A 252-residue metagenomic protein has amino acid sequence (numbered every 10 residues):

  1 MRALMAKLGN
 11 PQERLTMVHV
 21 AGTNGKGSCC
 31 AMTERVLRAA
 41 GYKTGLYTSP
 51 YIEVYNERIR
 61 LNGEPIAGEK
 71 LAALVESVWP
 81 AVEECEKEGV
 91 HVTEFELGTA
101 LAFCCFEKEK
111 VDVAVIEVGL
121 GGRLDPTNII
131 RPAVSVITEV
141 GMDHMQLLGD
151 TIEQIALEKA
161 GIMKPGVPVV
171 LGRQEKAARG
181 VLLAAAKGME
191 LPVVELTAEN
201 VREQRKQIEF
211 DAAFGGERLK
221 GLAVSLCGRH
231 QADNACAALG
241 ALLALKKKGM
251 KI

Functional and structural regions predicted by a protein language model:
M1-G9: Pre-Walker A adenine-sensing motif
L8-E13, A39-I130, Q146-L148, Q154 (+1 more regions): ATP-dependent carboxylate-amine ligase catalytic core
V20, S28-G45: A conserved segment at the C-terminal end of the G1
T33, A102, G180-L182: Aromatic/hydrophobic pocket-lining residues that form π-stacking "cages" and hydrophobic walls in ligand
T44, L226-A238: Short glycine/threonine-rich catalytic loop with a Thr-x-Gly-x-Asp
C85-E86, E109-E117, P132-G221, A235 (+1 more regions): Acidic, Mg2+-coordinating active-site environments of NTP-dependent enzymes
E86-H91, A223-R229: A short glycine/serine-rich beta->alpha loop
